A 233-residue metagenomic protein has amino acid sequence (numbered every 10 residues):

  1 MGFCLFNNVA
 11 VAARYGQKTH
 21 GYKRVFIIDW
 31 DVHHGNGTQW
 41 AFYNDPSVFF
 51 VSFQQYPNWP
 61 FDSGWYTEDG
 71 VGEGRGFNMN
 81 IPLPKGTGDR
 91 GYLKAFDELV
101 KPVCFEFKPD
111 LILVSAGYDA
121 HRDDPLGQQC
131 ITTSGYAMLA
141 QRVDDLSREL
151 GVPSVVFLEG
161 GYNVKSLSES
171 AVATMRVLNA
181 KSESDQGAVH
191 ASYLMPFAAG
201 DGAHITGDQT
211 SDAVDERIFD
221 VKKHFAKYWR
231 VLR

Functional and structural regions predicted by a protein language model:
M1-R233: A general "terminal functional-core" signal
